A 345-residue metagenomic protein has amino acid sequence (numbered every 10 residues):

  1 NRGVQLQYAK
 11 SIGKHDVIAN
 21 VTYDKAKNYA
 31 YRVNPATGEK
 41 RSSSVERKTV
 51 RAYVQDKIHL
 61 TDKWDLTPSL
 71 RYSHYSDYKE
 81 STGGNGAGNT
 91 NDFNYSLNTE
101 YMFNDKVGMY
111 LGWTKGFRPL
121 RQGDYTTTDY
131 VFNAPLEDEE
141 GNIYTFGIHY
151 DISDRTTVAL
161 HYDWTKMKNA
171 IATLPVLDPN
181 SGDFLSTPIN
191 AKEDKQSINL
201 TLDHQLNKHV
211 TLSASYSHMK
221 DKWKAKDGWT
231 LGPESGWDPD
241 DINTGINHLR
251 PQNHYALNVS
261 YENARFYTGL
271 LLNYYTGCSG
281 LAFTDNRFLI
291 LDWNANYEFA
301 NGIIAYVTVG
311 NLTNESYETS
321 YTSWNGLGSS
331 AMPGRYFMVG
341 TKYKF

Functional and structural regions predicted by a protein language model:
N1, S11, G38-K48, G84-D92 (+5 more regions): Replace "Gram-negative outer membrane beta-barrel proteins" with "bacterial and organellar outer membrane beta-barrel
N1-G86, S96, E100-D105, G112 (+2 more regions): Face-selective signature of the C-terminal outer-membrane beta-barrel domain
K10, K48, K57-W64, N91 (+11 more regions): Residue-level signature of outer-membrane beta-barrel architecture
I12, Y23-Y29, Y72-Y78, W113-P119 (+7 more regions): Transmembrane beta-strands of outer-membrane beta-barrel pores
K14, R32, M102-G116, D138-D227 (+1 more regions): Membrane-embedded beta-barrel scaffold of Gram-negative outer-membrane proteins
Y29-G38, Y78-G86, R121-Y130, A170-P179 (+6 more regions): Outer-membrane beta-barrel translocator domains and adjoining extracellular loop/strand segments of Gram-negative
D56, L111, Y144-F146, T244-F345: Conserved C-terminal beta-signal and adjacent last beta-strands/turns of outer-membrane beta-barrel proteins
H59-L66, D163-K166, I189-L281, N301 (+1 more regions): Gram-negative outer-membrane beta-barrel transporters
